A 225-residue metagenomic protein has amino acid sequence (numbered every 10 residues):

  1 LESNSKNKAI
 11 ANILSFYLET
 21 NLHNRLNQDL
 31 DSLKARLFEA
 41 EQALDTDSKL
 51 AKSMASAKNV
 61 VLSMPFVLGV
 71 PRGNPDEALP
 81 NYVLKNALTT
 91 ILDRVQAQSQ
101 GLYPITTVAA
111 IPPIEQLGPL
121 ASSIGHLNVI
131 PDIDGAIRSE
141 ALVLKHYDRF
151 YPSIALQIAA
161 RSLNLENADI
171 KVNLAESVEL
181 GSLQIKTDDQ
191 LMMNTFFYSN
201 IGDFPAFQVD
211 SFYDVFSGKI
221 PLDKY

Functional and structural regions predicted by a protein language model:
L1-D188, K224-Y225: Non-transmembrane functional regions of envelope-associated proteins
H146, K186-Y225: Membrane-proximal, cysteine-centered motifs at transmembrane boundaries in secretory-pathway and membrane proteins
